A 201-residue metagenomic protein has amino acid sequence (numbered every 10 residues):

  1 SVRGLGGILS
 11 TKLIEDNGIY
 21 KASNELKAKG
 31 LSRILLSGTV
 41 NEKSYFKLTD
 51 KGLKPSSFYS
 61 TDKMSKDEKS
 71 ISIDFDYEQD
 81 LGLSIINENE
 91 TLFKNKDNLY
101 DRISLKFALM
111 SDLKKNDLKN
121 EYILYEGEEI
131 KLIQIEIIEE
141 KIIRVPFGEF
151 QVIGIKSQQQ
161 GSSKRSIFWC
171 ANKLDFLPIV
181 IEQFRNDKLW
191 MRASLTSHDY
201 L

Functional and structural regions predicted by a protein language model:
S1-F75, K114-L201: Acidic, serine/threonine-rich low-complexity disordered tracts
M64-M110: Hydrophobic, well-structured mid-protein blocks that either form specific transmembrane helices
